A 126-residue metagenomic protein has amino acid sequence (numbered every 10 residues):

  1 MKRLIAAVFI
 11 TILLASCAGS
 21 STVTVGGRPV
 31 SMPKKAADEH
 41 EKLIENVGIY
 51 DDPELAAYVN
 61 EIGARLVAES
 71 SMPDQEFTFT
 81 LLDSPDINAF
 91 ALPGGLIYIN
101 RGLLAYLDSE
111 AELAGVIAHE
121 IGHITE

Functional and structural regions predicted by a protein language model:
M1-K2, E110: Structural motif marking the loop-to-transmembrane transition
K2-I10: Sec-dependent signal peptide recognition, specifically the positively charged N-region followed immediately by
I12-S16: C-terminal motif of bacterial Sec signal peptides marking the signal peptidase cleavage site
A18-E126: Peri-catalytic and regulatory segments of divalent metal-dependent proteins
